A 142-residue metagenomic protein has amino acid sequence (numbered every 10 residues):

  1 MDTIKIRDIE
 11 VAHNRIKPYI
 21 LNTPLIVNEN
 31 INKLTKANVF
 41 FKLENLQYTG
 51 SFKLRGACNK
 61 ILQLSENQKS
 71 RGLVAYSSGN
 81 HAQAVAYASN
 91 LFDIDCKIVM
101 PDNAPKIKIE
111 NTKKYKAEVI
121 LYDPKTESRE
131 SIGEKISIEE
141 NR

Functional and structural regions predicted by a protein language model:
M1-R142: PLP-dependent amino-acid enzyme catalytic core
